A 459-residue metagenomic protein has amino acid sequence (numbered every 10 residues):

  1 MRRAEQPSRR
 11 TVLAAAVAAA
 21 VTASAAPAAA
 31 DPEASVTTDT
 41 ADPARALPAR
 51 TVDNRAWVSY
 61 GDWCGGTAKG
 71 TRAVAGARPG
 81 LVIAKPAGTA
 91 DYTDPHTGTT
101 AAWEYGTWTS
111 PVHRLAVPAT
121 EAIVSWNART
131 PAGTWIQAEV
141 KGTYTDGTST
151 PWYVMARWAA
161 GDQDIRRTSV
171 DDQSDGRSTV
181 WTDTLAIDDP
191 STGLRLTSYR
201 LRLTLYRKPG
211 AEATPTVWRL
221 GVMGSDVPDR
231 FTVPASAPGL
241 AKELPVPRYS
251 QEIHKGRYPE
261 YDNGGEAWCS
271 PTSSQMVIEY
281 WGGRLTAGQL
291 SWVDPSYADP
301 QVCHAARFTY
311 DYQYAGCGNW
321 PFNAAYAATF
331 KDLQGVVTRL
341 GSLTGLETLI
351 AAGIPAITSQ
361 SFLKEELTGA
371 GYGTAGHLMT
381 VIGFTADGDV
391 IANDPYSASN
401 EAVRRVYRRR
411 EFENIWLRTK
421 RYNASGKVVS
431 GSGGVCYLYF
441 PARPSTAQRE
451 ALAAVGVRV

Functional and structural regions predicted by a protein language model:
M1-P7, A15-A23: N-terminal secretory signal peptides
A19-T22, A102-T107, P118: Short linear interaction motifs
T22-R45: C-terminal region of N-terminal signal peptides and the immediate post-cleavage residues of exported proteins
A23-A29, A101, S110, D294-R458: Conserved active-site-adjacent core of cysteine acyl-enzyme catalytic domains
P27-A30, T204-G316, R458-V459: Active-site-adjacent structural segments surrounding the nucleophilic cysteine of cysteine proteases and isopeptidases
T51-A101, R114-V117, G133, Q137 (+7 more regions): Noncatalytic regulatory segments and standalone regulatory/sensor domains
P118-T130: A short beta-strand element within beta-rich, extracytoplasmic domains of secreted/secretory-pathway proteins
Y153-P190: Extracellular carbohydrate recognition and processing domains and analogous Trp-centered ligand-binding platforms
